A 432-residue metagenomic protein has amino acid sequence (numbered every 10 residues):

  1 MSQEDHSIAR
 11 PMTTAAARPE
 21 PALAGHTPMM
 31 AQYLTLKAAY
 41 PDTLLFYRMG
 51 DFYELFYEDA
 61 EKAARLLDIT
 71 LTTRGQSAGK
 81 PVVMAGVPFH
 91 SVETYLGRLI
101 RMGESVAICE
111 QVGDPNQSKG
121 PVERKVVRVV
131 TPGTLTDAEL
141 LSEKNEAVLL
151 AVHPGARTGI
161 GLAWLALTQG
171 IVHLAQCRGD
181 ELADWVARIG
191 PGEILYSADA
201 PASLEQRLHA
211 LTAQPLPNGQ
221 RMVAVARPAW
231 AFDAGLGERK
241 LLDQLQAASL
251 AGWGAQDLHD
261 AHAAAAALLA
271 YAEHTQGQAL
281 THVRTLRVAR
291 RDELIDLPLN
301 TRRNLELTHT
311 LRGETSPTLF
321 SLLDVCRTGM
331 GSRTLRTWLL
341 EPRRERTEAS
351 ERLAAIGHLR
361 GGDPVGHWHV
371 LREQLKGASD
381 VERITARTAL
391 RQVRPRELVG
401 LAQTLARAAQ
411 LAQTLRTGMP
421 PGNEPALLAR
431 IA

Functional and structural regions predicted by a protein language model:
S2-R360, P364, H369, E373-A389 (+1 more regions): Charged catalytic and DNA/RNA-contacting regions of genome-maintenance and nucleic-acid-processing enzymes
